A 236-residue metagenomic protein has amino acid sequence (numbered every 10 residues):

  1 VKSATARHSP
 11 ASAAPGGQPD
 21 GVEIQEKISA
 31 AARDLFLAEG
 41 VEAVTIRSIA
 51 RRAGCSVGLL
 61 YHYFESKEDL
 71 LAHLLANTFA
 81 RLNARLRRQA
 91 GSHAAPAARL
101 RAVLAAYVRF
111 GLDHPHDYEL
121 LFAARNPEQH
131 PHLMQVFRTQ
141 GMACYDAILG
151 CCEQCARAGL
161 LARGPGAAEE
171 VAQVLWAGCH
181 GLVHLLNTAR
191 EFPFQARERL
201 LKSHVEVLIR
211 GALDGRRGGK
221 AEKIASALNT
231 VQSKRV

Functional and structural regions predicted by a protein language model:
V1-E23, D34, R216-V236: N-terminal intrinsically disordered/low-complexity leader segments
I24-R33, I49, L74-L82, L86 (+1 more regions): Generic hydrophobic, amphipathic alpha-helix propensity
K27, A31, L35-D69, H73: Helix-turn-helix
V41-E42, L161, E191-F192: Conserved hydrophobic residue
L86-R87, H132-A158, E169-W176, R199-R210: Amphipathic alpha-helical packing segments from all-alpha helical-bundle domains
R87-D117, Q140-A143, A168-L175: Hydrophobic alpha-helical connector segments
F110-D113, Q154, Q173-F194, L208-K220: Amphipathic C-terminal alpha-helical segment
D113-H132, H184-E191: Amphipathic alpha-helical segments used for helix-helix packing
